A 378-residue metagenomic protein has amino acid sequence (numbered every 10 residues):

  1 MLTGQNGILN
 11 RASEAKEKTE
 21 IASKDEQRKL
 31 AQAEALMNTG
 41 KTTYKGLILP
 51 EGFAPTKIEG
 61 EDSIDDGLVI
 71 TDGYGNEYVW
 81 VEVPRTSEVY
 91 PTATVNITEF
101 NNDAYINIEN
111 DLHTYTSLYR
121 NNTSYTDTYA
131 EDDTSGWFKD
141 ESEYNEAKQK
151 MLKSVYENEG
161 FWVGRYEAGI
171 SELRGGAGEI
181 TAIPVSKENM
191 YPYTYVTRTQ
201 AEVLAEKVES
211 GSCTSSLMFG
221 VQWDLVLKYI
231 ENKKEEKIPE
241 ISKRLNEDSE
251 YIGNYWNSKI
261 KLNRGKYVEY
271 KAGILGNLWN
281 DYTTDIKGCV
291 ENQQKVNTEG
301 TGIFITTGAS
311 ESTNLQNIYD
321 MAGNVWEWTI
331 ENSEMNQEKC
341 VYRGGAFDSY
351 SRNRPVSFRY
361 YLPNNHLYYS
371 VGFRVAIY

Functional and structural regions predicted by a protein language model:
M1-S13: C-terminal juxtamembrane segment of a hydrophobic transmembrane alpha-helix
T3-N6, A22-K41, E231-E236: Alpha-helix exit/C-cap motif
G40-P91, S215: GGW-centered surface loops in extracellular recognition modules
Y74-G75, D103-D320: Short aromatic-cysteine micro-motif
P84-E88, E167-I170, I330-N336, F347-D348 (+1 more regions): Acidic glycine-/aspartate-rich tracts in secreted/extracellular proteins
S87-N96, I170-G176, N336-E338, Y350-N353: Short, solvent-exposed loop/turn elements at domain surfaces
V196, V203, T214, T307 (+2 more regions): Disulfide-stabilized, aromatic/cysteine-rich ligand-recognition loop
A322-E331: Active-site-proximal beta-strands of protease catalytic cores
